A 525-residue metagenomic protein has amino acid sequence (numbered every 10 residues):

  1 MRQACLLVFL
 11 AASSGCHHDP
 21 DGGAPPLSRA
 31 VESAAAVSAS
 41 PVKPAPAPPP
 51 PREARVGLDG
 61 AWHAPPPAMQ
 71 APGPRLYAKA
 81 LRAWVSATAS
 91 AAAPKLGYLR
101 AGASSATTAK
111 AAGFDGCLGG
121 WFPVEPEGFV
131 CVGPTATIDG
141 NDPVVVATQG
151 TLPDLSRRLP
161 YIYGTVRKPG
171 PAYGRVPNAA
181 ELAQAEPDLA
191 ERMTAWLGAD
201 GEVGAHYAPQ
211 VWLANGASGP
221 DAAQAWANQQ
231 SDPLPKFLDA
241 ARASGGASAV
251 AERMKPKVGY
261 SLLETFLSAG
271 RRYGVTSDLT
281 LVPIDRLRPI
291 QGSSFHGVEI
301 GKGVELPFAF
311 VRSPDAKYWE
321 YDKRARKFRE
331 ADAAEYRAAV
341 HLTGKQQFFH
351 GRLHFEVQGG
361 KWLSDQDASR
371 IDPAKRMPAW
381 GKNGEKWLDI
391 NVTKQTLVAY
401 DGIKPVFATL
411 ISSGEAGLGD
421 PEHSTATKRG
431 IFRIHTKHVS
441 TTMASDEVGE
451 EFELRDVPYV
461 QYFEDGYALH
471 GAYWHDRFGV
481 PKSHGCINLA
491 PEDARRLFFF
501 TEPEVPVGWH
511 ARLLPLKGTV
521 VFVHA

Functional and structural regions predicted by a protein language model:
M1-S14: Sec-dependent bacterial lipoprotein signal peptides
G15-P20: Bacterial signal peptide processing site
D21, S28-P50: Low-complexity, Pro/Ser/Thr
K43, P48-L76, G119-A247, V275-A316 (+1 more regions): Boundary regions of SH3-family modules and the immediately adjacent low-complexity/disordered segments in eukaryotic
A71-G73, A80-R82, G119-W121, R271 (+10 more regions): Extracytoplasmic
A87-A103, A243-P256, D322-Y336: SH3/SH3-like (including bacterial SH3b) beta-barrel domains that bind proline-rich motifs or cell-wall ligands
A333, T343-R429: Cell wall/extracellular polymer interaction/catalysis modules
G381-N383, F407, A416, P421-I431 (+1 more regions): Exported/periplasmic cell-wall-interacting domains
